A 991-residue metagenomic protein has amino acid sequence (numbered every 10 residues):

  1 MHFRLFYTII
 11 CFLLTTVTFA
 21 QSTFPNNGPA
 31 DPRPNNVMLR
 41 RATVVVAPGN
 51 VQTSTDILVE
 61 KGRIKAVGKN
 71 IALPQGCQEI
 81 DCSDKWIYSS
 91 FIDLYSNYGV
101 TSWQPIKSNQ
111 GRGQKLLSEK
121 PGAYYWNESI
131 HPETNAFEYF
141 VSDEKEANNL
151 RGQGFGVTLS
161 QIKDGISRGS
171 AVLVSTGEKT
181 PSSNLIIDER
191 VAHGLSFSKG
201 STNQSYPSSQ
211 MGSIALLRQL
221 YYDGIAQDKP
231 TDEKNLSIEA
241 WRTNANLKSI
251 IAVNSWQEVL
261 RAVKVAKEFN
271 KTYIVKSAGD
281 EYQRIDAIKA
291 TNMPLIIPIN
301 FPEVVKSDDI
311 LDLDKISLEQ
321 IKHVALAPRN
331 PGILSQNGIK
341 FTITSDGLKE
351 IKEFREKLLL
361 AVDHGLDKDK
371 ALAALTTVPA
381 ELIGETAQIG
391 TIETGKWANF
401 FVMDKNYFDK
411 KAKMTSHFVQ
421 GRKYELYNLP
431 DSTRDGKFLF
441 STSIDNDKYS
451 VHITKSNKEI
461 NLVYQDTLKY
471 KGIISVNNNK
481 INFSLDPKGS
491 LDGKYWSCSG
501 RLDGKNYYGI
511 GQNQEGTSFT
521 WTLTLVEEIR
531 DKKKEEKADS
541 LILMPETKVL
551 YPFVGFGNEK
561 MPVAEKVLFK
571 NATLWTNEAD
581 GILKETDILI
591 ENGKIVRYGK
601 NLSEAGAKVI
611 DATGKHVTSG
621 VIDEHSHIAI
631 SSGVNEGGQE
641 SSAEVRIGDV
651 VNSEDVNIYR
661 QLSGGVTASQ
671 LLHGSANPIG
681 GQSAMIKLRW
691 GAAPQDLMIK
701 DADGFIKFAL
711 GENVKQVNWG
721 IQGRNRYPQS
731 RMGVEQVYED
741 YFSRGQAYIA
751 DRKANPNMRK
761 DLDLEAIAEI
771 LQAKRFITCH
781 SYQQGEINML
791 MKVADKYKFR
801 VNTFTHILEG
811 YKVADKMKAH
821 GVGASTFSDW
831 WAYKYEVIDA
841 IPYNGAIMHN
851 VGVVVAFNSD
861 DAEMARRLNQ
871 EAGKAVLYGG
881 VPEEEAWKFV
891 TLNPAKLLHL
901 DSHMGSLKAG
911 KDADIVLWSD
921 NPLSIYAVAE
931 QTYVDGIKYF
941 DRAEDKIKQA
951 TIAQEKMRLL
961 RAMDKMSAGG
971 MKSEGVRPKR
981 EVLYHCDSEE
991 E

Functional and structural regions predicted by a protein language model:
S22-F24, P29-N36, V44, P48-S90 (+3 more regions): Histidine-rich, glycine-flanked metal-binding segment
A30-V37, L73, L426-L439, H452-K455 (+3 more regions): N-terminal helix-cap/turn-to-beta initiation motif at the start of protein domains
R33, R41, G111-G122, E133 (+9 more regions): His/Asp/Glu-enriched, well-ordered alpha-helical/loop segment that forms or immediately abuts the divalent-metal
P34-L39, L73-F137, G152, S603-G648: Replace "His-x-His-based motif
L39-T43, N428-H452, N457-D466, I474 (+2 more regions): Tryptophan-anchored aromatic micro-motifs
A42, W397-P430, A572, D912-I952: C-terminal cap of metal-dependent C-N hydrolases
Y95, S441-S450, K480-F553: Beta-sheet ligand-binding and adhesion/scaffold domains
S142-D280, K413, V419, D431 (+9 more regions): Polyanionic/metal-chelating signatures
